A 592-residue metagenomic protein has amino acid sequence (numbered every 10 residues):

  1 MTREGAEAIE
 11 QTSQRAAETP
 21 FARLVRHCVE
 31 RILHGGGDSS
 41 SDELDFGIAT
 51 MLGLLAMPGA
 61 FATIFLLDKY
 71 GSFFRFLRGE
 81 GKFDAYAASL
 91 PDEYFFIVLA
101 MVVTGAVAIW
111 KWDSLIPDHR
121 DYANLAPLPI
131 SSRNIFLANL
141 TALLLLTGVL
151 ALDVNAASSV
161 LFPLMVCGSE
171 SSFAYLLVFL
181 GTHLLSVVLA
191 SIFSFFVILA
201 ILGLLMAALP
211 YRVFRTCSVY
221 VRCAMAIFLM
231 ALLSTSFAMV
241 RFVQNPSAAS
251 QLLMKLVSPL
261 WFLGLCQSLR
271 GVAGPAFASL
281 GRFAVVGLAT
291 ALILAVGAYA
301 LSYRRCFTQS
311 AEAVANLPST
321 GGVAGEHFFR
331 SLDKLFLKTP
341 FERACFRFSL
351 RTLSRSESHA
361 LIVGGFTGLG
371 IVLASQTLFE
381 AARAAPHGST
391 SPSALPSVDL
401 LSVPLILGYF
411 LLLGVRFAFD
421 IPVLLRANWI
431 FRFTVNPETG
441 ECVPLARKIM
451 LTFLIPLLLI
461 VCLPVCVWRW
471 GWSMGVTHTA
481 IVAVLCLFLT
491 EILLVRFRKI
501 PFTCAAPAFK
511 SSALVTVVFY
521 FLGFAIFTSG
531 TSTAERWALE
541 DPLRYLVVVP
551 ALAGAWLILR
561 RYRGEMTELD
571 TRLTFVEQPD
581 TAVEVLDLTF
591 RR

Functional and structural regions predicted by a protein language model:
M1-M101, G105, D153-V415, I460-L463 (+1 more regions): Transmembrane alpha-helical segments and their membrane-interface loop/helix boundaries that make up the transmembrane
A60-T63, E80-K82, L99-V102, W112-D118 (+1 more regions): Nucleic acid-processing catalytic cores of prokaryotic defense/repair systems
A85, W112, P127-T141, L145-V149 (+4 more regions): Structured, mid-chain assembly/scaffold modules that mediate subunit interfaces within large macromolecular complexes
V107-L128, V415-R432: Transmembrane helix boundary and interhelical loop/hinge segments in multi-pass membrane proteins
L125, I135, F214, A360 (+2 more regions): Alpha-helical transmembrane segments and their helix-entry boundary regions
S132-L164, E438-C466: Selective transmembrane-helix segments that form parts of the transport pathway or gating/packing helices in multipass
L145, L205, N428: Anion-coordinating catalytic cores for phosphoryl-, nucleotidyl-, and glycosidic chemistry
